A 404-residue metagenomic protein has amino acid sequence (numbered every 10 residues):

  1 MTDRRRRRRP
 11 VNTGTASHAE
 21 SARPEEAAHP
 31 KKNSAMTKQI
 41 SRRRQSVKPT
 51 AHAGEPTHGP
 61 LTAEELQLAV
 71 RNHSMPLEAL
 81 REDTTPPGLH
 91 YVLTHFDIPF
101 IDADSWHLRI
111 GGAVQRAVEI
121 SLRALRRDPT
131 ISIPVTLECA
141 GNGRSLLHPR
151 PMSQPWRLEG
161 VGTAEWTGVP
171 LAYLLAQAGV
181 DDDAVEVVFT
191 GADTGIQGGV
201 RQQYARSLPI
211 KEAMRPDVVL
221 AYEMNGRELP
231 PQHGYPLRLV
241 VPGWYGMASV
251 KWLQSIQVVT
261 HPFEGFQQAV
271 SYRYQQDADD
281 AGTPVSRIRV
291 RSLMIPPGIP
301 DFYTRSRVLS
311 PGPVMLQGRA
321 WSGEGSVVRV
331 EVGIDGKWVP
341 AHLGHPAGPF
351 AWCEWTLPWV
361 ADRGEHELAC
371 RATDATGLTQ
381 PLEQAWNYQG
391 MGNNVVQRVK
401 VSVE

Functional and structural regions predicted by a protein language model:
T2-P10: Intrinsically disordered, low-complexity segments enriched in serine/proline and basic residues
D3, A16-N33: Short, low-complexity, charge-dense intrinsically disordered segments
R5-R6, S17, Q39-S41: Generic extreme N-terminus detector
V11-G14, A19, S310, D362: Residues at the start of alpha-helices and the adjacent loop-to-helix junctions
T13, P30-S34, Q39, P49: N-terminal cationic leader/targeting segments used for protein routing and processing
K38-E404: Structured, non-membrane catalytic/scaffold regions adjacent to prosthetic-group chemistry
